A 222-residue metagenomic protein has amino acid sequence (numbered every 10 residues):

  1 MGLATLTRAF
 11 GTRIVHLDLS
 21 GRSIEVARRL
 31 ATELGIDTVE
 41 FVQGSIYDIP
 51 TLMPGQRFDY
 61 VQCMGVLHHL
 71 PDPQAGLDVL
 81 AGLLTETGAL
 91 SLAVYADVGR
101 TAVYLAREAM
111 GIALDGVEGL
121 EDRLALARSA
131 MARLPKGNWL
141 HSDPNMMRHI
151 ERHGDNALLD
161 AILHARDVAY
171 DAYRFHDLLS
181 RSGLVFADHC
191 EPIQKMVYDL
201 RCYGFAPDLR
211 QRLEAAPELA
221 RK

Functional and structural regions predicted by a protein language model:
M1-G11: Conserved SAM-binding loop of SAM-dependent methyltransferases across substrates and taxa, primarily the Class I
T12-D18: Conserved SAM-binding motif I beta-strand of class I
L34-I49: Conserved SAM-binding strand-loop segment of SAM-dependent methyltransferases
Y47-V61: A short acidic, Gly/Pro-enriched loop at the edge of an enzyme's catalytic core that lines a small-molecule cofactor
F58-Q74, L90, A96: A short SAM/SAH-binding and catalytic strip from SAM-dependent methyltransferases
Q74-A89: A short glycine-rich, Lys/Arg-flanked "PGG" loop and its adjoining helix->strand segment in the class I
A89-P144: Conserved class I S-adenosyl-L-methionine
A130, L134-K222: Rossmann-like AdoMet/SAM-dependent catalytic core
